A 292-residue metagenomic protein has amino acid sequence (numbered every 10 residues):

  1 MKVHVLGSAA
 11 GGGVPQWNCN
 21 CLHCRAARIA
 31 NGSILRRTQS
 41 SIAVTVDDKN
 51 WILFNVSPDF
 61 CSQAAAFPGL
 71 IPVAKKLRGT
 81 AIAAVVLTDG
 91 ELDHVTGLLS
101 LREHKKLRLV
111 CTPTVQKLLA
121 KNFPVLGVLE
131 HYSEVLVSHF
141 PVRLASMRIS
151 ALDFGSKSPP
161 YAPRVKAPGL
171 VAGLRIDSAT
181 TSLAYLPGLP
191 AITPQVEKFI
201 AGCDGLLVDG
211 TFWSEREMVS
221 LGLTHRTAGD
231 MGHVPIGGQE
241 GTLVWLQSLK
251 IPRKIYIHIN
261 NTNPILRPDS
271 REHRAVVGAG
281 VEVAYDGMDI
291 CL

Functional and structural regions predicted by a protein language model:
M1-H4: Extreme N-terminal starter segment of soluble prokaryotic enzymes
A10, L92, Q116, W213 (+1 more regions): Residue-level marker for beta-strand->alpha-helix junctions and adjacent short loops that shape enzyme
G12-Q39, D47, P141-A228: Active-site-proximal loop/helix segment associated with metal-binding centers of metalloenzymes
P15-V86, G90, T96-S100, Q195-F199: Pre-active-site segment of Zn-dependent metallo-hydrolases
L53-S57, A81-D93, C111-T112, A184-L189 (+3 more regions): Active-site neighborhood of phospho(di)ester-bond hydrolases with catalytic His/Asp-centered motifs
I71-R78, E103-K106, V125-H139: A short alpha->loop->secondary-structure connector
T112-A172, V281-D286: Metallo-beta-lactamase
G169-V171, A179-S182, P190-M288: Cap/insert and terminal regions of metallo-dependent hydrolase folds
